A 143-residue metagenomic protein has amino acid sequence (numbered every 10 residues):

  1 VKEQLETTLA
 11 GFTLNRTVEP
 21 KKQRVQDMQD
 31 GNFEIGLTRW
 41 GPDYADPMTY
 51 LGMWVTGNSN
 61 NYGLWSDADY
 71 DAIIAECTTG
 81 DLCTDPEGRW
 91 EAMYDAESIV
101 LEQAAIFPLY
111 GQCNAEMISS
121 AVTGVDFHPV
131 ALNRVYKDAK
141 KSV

Functional and structural regions predicted by a protein language model:
V1-L14: Short alpha-helix C-terminal cap/hinge motif
V1-Q4, Q26-V143: Detector for C-terminal structural segments
G11-T17, F107-P108: Acidic/polar loop patches that form or flank catalytic/metal-binding clefts of enzymes that bind anionic ligands
R16-Q26: Short helix-initiation/N-cap motifs at beta->coil->alpha
